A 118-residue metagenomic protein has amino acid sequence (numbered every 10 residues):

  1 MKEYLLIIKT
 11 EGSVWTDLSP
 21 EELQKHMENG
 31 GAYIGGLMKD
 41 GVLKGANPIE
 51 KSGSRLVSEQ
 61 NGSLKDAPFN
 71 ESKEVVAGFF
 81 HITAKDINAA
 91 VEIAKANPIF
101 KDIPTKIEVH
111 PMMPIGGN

Functional and structural regions predicted by a protein language model:
M1-N118: Conserved, structured core segments of small domains
